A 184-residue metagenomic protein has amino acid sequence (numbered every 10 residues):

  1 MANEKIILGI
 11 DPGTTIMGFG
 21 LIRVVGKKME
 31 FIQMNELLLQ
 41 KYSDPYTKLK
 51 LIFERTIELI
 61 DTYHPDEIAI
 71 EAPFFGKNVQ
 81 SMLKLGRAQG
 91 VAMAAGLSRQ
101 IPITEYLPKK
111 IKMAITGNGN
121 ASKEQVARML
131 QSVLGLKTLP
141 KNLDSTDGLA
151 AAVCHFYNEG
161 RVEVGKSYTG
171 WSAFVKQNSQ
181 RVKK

Functional and structural regions predicted by a protein language model:
M1-K184: Phosphate- and other anionic-substrate recognition elements at nucleic-acid/protein interfaces
